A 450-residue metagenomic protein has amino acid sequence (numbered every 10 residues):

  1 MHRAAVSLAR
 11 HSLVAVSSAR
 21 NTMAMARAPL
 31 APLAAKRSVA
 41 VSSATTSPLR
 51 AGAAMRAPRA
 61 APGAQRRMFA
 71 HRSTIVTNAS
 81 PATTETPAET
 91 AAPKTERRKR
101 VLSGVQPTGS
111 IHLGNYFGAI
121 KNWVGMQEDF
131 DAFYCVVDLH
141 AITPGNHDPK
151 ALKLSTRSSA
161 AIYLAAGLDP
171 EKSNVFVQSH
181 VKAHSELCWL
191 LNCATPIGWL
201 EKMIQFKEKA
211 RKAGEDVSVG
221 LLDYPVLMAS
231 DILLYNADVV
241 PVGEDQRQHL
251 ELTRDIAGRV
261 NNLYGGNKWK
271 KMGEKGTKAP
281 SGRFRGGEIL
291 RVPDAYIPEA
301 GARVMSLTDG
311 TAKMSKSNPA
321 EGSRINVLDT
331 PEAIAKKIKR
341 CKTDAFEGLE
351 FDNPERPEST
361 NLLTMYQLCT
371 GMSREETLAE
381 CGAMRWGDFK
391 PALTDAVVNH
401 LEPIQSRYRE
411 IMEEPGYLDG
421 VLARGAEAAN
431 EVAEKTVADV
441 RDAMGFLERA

Functional and structural regions predicted by a protein language model:
M1, V39, R66-E89: N-terminal mitochondrial targeting presequences
M1-A60: N-terminal chloroplast transit peptides
S80-L102, P107-S230, N399-H400, R409: N-terminal Rossmann-like or analogous alpha/beta NTP/dinucleotide-binding catalytic cores that position adenine
V105-P107, D138-H140, D238-V239, N318 (+1 more regions): Short, histidine-centered active-site or binding-site loop motifs used for metal coordination, general acid-base
L113-N115, R254-A450: Conserved nucleotide- and phosphate/pyrophosphate-binding catalytic cores in adenylate/nucleotidyl-handling enzymes
T195-E201, L234-P241, Q367-T377, Q405: Short helix-capping/linker segments at secondary-structure and domain boundaries
Q205, R211-T277, S281, R285: Internal, conserved structured core segments that host functional sites
